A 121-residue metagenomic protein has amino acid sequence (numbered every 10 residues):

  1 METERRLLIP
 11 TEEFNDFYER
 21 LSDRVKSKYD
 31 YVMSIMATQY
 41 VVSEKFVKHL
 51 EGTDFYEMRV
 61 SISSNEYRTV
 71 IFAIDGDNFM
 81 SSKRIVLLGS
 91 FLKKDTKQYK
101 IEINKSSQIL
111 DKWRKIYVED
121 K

Functional and structural regions predicted by a protein language model:
M1-E66, D77-K83, L92-K121: Basic, Lys/Arg-enriched alpha-helical interface segments
I71, K83-R84: Beta-strand/loop substructures that line and gate deep hydrophobic ligand-binding cavities in soluble
A73-D75: Short conserved beta-strand segments at catalytic cores or DNA/RNA-binding microdomains of nucleic-acid binding
L88: Conserved catalytic cores of phosphodiester-cleaving nucleases, focusing on short active-site segments
